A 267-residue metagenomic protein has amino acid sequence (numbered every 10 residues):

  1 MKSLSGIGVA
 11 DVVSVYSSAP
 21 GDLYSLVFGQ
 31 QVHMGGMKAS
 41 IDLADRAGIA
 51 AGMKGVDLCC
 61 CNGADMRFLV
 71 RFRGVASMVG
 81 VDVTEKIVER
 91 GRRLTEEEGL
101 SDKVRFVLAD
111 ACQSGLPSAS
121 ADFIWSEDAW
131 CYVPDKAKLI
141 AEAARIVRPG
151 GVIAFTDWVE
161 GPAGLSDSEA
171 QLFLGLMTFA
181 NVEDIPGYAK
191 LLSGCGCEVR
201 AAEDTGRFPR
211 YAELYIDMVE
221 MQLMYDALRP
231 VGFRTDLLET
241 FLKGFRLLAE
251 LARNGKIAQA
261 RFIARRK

Functional and structural regions predicted by a protein language model:
H33-A51: Conserved alpha-helix/loop element of class I SAM-dependent methyltransferases that forms part of the SAM/SAH-binding
V56-L58, N62-Q113: Class I SAM-dependent methyltransferase SAM/SAH-binding core
C112-F123: A short acidic, Gly/Pro-enriched loop at the edge of an enzyme's catalytic core that lines a small-molecule cofactor
F123-D135: A short SAM/SAH-binding and catalytic strip from SAM-dependent methyltransferases
A137-V152: A short glycine-rich, Lys/Arg-flanked "PGG" loop and its adjoining helix->strand segment in the class I
W158-F179: Short, glycine-/aromatic-enriched active-site segment of Class I SAM-dependent methyltransferases
N181-G196: Short alpha-helix
A201-K267: Conserved Class I S-adenosyl-L-methionine
